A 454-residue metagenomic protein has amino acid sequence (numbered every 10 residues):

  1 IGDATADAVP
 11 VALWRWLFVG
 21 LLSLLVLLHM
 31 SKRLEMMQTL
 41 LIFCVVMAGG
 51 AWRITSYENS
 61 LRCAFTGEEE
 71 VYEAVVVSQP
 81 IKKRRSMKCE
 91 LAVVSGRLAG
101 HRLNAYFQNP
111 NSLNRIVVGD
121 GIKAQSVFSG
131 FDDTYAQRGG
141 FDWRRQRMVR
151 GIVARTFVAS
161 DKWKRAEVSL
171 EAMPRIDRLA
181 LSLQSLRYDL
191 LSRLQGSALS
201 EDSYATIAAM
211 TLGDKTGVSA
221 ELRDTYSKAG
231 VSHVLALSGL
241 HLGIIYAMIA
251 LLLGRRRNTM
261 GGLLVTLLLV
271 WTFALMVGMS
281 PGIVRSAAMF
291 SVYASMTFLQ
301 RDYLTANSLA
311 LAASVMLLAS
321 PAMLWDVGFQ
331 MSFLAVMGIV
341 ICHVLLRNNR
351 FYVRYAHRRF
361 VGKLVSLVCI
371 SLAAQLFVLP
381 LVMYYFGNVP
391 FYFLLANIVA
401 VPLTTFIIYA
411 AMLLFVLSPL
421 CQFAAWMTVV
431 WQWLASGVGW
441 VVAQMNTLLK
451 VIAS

Functional and structural regions predicted by a protein language model:
I1-R62, Y72-E73, W163-A166, I249-N258 (+1 more regions): Transmembrane helix-bundle segments that form internal channels/tunnels in multi-pass membrane proteins, characterized
G2, A74, S126, M210 (+6 more regions): Divalent metal-coordination and catalytic microenvironments
L28, K32-L40, T156, S219-F393: Hydrophobic alpha-helical transmembrane segments in multi-pass membrane proteins
T39-H233: Membrane-interface helix/helix-cap signal primarily in integral membrane proteins
E69, M289-V292, L434: Amphipathic alpha-helical segments in well-structured domains
G151, L181, S185, D189 (+11 more regions): Generic alpha-helical secondary structure signal
R178-A180, Q184, T211-T216, V277-I283 (+4 more regions): Hydrophobic alpha-helical transmembrane segments
A198-D202, L304, L324, R347 (+1 more regions): Proline-centered turn/helix-capping motifs that create local helix->coil transitions or kinks
